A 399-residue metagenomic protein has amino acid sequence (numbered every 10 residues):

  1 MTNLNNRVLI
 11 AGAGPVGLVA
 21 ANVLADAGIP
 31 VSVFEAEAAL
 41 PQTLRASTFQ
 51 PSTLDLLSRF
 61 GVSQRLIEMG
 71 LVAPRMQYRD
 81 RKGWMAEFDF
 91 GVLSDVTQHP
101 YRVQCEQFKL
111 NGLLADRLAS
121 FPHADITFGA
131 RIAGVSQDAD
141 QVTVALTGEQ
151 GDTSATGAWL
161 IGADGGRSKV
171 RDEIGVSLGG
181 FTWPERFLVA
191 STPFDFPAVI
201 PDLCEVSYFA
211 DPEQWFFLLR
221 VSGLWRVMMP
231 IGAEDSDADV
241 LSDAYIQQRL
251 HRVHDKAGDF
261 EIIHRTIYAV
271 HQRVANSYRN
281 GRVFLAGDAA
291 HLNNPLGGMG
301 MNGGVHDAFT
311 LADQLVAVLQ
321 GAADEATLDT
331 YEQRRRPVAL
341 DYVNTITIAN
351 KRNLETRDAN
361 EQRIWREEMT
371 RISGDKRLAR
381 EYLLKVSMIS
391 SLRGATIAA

Functional and structural regions predicted by a protein language model:
M1-V8, V23-A27: Extreme N-terminal leader/targeting segments of oxidoreductases
L4, P230, Q314-A399: C-terminal helical "tail/cap" subdomain of flavin- and related membrane-associated enzymes
A11-N22, D26, F34, L114 (+3 more regions): Conserved mid-domain beta->alpha element of the FAD-binding
A25-R45: Glycine-rich FAD pyrophosphate-binding loop
R45, Q50-R117, V343: Active-site-adjacent segment of FAD-dependent monooxygenases/related oxidoreductases
I67, D125-T127, G179, I263: General small-molecule cofactor/ligand-binding pocket signal
D116, G134, A139-T143, T153 (+2 more regions): Conserved FAD-binding catalytic core of PHBH/FMO-like flavoproteins
S120-I132: A conserved beta-strand/loop element that lines the FAD pocket in flavoprotein oxidoreductases
